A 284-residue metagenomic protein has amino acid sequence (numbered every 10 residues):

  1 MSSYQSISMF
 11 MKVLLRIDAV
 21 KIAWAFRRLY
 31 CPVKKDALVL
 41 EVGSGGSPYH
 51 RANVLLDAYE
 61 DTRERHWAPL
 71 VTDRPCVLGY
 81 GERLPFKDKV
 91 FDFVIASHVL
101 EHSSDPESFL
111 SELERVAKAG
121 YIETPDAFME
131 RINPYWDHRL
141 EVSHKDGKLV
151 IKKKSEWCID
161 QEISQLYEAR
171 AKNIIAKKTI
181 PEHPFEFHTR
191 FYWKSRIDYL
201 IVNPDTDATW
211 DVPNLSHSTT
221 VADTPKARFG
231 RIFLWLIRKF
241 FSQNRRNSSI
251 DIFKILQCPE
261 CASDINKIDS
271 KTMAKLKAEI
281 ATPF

Functional and structural regions predicted by a protein language model:
S2-V33, R246: Class I SAM-dependent methyltransferase Rossmann-like catalytic core, especially the SAM/SAH-binding loop
R28-M129: Conserved SAM-binding loop
S44, E260-S263: Short Cys/His-rich local motifs and their 1-3 flanking residues in nucleic-acid-associated proteins and small
L78, E107-R238, Q243-R246: S-adenosyl-L-methionine-dependent methyltransferase catalytic module, highlighting the catalytic core
R83-P85, E141, A281: Short, surface-exposed charged micro-motifs
N244-I255, L276-K277: Short, flexible, mixed-charge glycine/proline-rich loop motifs that serve as phosphate/nucleic-acid-contacting
C258-C261, A274-A278, T282-F284: Short cysteine-rich clusters marking metal-coordination/redox-active sites
K267-T272: Short Cys/His-rich "knuckle" micro-motifs
